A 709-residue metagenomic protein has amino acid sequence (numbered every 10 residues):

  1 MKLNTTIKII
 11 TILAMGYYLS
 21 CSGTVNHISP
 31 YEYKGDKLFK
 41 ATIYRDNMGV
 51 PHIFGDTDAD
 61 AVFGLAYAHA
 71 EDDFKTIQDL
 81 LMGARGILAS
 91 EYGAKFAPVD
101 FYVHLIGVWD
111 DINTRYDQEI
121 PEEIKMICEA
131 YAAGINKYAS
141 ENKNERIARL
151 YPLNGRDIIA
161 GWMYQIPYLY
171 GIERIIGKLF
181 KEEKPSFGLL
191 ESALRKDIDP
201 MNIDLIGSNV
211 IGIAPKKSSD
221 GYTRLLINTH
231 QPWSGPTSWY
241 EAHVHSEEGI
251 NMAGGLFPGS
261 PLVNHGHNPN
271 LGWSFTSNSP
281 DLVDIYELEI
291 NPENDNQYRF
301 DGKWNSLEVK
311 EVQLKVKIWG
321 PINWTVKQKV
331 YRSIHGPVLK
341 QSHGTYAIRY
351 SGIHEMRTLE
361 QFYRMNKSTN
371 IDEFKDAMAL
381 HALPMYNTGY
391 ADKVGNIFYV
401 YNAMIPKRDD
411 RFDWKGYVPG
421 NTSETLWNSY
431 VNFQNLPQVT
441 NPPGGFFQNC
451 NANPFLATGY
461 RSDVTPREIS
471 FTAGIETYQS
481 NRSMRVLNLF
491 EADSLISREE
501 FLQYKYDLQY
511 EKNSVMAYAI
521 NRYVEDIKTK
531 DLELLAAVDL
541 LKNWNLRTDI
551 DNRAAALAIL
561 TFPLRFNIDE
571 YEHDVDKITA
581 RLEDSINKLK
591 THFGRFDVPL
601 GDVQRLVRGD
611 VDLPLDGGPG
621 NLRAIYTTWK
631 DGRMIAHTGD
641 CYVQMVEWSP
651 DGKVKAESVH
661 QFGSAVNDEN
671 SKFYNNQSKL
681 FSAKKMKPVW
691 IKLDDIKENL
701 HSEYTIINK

Functional and structural regions predicted by a protein language model:
M1-H27: Bacterial Sec-dependent N-terminal signal peptides
C21-N521, K530, D539, N543-K709: C-terminal/peripheral segments of proteins
